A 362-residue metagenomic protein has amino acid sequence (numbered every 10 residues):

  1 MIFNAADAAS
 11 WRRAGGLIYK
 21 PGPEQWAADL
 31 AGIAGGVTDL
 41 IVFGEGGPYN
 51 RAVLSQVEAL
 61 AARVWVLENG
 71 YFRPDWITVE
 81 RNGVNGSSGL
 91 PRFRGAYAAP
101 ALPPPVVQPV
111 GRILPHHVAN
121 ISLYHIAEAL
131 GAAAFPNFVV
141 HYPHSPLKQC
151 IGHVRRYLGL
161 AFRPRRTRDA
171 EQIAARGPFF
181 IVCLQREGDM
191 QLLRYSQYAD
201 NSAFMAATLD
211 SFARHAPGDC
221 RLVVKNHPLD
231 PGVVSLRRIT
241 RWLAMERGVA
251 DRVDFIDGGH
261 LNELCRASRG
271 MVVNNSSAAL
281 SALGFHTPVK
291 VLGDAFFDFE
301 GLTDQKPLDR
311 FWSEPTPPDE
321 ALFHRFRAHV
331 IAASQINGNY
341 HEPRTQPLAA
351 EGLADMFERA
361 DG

Functional and structural regions predicted by a protein language model:
F3-Y97: Active-site and donor-binding regions of nucleotide-sugar-utilizing enzymes
P21-G35, P228, V233-A278, G284: Donor nucleotide-activated moiety binding/catalytic core segment of transferases that use nucleotide-activated donors
T38-D39, F179, R221, G270: Structural motif
D39-L54, D257-T303: A donor-sugar binding/catalytic signature common to diverse glycosyltransferases and related nucleotide-sugar
A59-V64, C220, H286-T287: A short helix->loop->beta-strand "cap" motif at the edges of active sites that frequently abuts
W65-G159: Active-site-proximal region of nucleotide-activated glycan assembly enzymes, centered on histidine/acidic-rich loops
L90-A133, G301-G362: Leloir-type glycosyltransferase catalytic cores
F135-I239: Conserved catalytic-core segment of nucleotide-activated headgroup transferases in glycan assembly
